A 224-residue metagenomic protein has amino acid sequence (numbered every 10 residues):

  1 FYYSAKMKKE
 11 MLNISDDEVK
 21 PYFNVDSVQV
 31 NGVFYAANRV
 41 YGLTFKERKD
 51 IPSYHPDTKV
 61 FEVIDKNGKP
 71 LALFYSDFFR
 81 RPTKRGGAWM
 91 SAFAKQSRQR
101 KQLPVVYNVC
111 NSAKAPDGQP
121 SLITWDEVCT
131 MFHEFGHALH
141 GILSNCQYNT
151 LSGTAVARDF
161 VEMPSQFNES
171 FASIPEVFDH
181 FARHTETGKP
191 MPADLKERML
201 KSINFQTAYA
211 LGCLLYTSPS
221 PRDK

Functional and structural regions predicted by a protein language model:
F1-F34, V40, S112: Fold-level signature of zinc-dependent metallopeptidase catalytic domains
M11, S27, G32-A36, V40-F45 (+4 more regions): A generic secondary-structure signal for well-formed alpha-helical elements
N13-F23, F45-K49, Y107-C129, N145-T154 (+1 more regions): Glycine- and acidic
E47-D65, S152-V161: Beta-rich nucleic-acid/ligand-interaction surfaces
Y54-H55, V63-I123: Active-site-adjacent "gating/activation" loops or surface patches in catalytic cores
D126-G141: Active-site recognition of the HExxH zinc-binding catalytic motif
S144-L215: Acidic/histidine-rich catalytic neighborhood
Y216-K224: Single conserved hydrophobic/aromatic residue that forms the stacking wall/gate of nucleotide- or nucleobase-binding
